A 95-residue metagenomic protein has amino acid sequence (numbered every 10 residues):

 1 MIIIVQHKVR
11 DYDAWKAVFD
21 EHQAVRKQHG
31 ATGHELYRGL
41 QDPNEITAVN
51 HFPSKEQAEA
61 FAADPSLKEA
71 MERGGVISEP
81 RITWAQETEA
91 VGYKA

Functional and structural regions predicted by a protein language model:
I2-K8, E35-D64, A85: Short, well-ordered beta-strand segments in beta-rich or mixed alpha/beta enzyme and ligand-binding folds
K8-Y12, H22-Q28, E56-F61, E89: Short linear motifs at secondary-structure transitions and domain/linker junctions
D11-G33, S66-M71: Short amphipathic alpha-helical segments
A17-D20, A24-K27, G39, V49-N50 (+3 more regions): Generic ordered-secondary-structure signal
H29-E45, E69-A95: Glycine-rich beta-strand-turn "strand-cap" elements at beta-sheet edges
